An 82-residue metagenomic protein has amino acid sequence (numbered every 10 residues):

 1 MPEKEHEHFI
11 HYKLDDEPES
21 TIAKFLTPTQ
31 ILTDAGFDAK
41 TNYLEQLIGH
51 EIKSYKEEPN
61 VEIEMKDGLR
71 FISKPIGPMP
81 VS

Functional and structural regions predicted by a protein language model:
M1-S82: Ubiquitin-like/PB1-type beta-grasp interaction modules and other compact soluble beta-rich domains
